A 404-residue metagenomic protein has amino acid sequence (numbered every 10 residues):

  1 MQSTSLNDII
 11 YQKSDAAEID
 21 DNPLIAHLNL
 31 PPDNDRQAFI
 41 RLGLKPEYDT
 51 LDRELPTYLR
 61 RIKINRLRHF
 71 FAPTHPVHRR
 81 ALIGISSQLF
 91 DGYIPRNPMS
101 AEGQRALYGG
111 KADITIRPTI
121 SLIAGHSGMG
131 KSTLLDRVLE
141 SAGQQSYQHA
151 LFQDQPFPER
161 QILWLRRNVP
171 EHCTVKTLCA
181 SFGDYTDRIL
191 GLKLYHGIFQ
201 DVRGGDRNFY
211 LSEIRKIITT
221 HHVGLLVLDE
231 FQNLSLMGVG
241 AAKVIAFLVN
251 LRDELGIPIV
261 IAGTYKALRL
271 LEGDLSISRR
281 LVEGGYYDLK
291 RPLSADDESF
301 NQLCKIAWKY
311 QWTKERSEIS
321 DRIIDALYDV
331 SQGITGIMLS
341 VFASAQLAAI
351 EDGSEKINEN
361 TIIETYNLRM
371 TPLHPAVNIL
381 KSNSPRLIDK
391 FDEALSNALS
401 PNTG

Functional and structural regions predicted by a protein language model:
M1-D49, N65, T220, L293-G404: C-terminal alpha-helical "lid" subdomain
M1-T119: Walker A/P-loop-proximal flanking segment of P-loop NTPase domains
A101, A112-I116, P158-E159, T174-S181 (+3 more regions): Mid-core helix/loop region of P-loop NTP-binding domains shared across ATPases and GTPases
I123: Hydrophobic anchor at the beta1->P-loop junction of P-loop NTPases
K131: Conserved lysine of the Walker
L134, V138: Hydrophobic positions on the alpha1 helix immediately C-terminal to the Walker A/P-loop
S141-D154, R188-G191: Post-Walker A helix-loop "phosphate-sensing" segment adjacent to the P-loop in P-loop NTPases
R215-L225, S235-M237, I245-R322: The catalytic "switch" region of P-loop NTPases
